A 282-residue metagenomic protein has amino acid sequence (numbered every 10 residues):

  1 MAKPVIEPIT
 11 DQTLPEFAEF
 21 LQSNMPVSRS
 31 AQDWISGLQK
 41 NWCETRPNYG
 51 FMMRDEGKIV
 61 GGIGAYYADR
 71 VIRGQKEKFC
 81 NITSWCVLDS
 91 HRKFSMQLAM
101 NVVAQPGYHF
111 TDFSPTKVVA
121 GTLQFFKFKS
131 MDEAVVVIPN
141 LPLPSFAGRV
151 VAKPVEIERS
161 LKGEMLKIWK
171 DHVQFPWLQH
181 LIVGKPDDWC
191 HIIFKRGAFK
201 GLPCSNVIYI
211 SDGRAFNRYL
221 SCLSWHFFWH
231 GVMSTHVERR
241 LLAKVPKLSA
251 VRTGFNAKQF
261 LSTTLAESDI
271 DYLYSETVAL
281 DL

Functional and structural regions predicted by a protein language model:
M1-L38, N81, E133-W169, N206 (+1 more regions): Short amphipathic alpha-helix that is part of the acyltransferase structural core
Q39-M52, K170-V183, H230-G231: A short helix-loop-beta-strand connector motif used in the catalytic cores of GNAT acetyltransferases and, in some
K40, Y49-G50, Y67-R73, S95-M100: Catalytic micro-motifs at enzyme active sites that drive phosphoryl/nucleotidyl and oxygen chemistry
M52, K58-Y67, N81, D187-A198: Conserved beta-strand in the GNAT
M53, V135-P139, L181-V183, N256-T263: Short beta-strand element of the conserved SAM-dependent methyltransferase core
R73-V137, G201-N256: Acyl-donor binding region in acyl/amide transferases
L143-P144, R149-S211: A conserved mid-domain beta-alpha-beta active-site/ligand-binding segment of alpha/beta enzyme cores
T253-L282: C-terminal functional modules
